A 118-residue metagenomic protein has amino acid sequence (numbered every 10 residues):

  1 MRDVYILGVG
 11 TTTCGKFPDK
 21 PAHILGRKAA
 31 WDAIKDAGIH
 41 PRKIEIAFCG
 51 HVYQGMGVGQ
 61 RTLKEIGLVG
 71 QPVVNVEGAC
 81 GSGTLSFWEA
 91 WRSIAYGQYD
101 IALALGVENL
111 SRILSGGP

Functional and structural regions predicted by a protein language model:
M1-V73, R92-A95, V107-P118: Conserved "HGTGT" condensation-loop signature of ketosynthase/thiolase-family condensing enzymes that catalyze
E77-E108: Active-site-proximal alpha-helical scaffold in enzymes
